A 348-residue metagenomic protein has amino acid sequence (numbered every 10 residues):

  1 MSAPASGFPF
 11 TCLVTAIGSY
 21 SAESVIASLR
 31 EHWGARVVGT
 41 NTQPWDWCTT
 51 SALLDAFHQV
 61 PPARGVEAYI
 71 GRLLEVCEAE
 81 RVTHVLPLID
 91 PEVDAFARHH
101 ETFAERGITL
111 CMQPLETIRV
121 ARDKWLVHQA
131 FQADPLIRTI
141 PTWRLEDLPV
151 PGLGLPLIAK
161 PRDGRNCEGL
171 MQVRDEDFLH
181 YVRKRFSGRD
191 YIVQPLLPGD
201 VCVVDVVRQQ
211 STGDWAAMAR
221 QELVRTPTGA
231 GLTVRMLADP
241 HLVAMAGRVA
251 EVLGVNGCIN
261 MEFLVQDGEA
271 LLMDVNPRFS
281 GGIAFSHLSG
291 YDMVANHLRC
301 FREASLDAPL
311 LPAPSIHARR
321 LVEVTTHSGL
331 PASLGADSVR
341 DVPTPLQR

Functional and structural regions predicted by a protein language model:
M1-C111, L306: ATP-binding N-terminal substructure of ATP-dependent carboxylate-amine bond-forming enzymes
Q43, I89, R162, L196-L197 (+4 more regions): Anionic group-transfer/hydrolysis microenvironments
W47-T50, E67-G71, R119-D123, G169-L170 (+1 more regions): Short, charged, surface-exposed secondary-structure boundary motifs
H58, E80, A238-R348: ATP-dependent carboxylate activation and anion-phosphoryl transfer catalytic cores that bind Mg-ATP to form
I118-P198, Q209-G213, P240: Active-site nucleotide/adenylate-binding loops and adjacent lid/helix of ATP-dependent enzymes
C167, L223-T233, N276-G290: Glycine-rich phosphate/pyrophosphate-binding beta-alpha loops
R174-G254, L264-V265, E269-L271: Phosphate-binding site of ATP-dependent enzymes
